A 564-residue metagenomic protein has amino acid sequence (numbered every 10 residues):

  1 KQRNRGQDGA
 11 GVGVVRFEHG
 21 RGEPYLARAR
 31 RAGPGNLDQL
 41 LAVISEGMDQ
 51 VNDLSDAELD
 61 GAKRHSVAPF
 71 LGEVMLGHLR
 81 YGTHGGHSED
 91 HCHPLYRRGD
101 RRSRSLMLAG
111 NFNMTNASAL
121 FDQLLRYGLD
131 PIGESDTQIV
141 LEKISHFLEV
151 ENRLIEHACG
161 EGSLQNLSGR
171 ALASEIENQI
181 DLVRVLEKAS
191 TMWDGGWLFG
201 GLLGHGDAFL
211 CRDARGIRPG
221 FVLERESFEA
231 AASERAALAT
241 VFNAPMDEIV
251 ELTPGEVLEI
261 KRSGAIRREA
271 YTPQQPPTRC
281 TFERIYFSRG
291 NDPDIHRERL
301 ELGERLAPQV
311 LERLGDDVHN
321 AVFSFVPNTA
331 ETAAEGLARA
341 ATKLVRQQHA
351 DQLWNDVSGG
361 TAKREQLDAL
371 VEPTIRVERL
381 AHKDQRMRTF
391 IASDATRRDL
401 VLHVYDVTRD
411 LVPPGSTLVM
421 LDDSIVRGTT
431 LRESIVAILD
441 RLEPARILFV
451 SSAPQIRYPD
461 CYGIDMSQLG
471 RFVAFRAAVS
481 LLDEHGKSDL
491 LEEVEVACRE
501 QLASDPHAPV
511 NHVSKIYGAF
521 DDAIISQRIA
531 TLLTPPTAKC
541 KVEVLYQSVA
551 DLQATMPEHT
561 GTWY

Functional and structural regions predicted by a protein language model:
K1-T253, E259-V322, V326-P327: Conserved short alpha-helical segments that host acidic/polar catalytic motifs at enzyme active sites
P34-H87, E335, A340-R346, V357-R409: Cofactor-binding active-site loop characterized by glycine-rich and histidine/acidic residues
L148-N152, A307-P308, L314-R346, R364 (+1 more regions): Hydrophobic alpha-helical segments characteristic of transmembrane helices in integral membrane transporters
S190, H205-D207, R212, P219 (+10 more regions): PRPP-dependent phosphoribosyltransferase catalytic core
M192-G195, E298-H319, T332, L337-A340 (+1 more regions): Phosphate/ATP-binding catalytic cores across multiple sugar-kinase/actin-like superfamilies, primarily ASKHA
G201, R212, S233-R235, R262 (+6 more regions): Active-site proximal loops enriched in glycine and acidic residues that flank catalytic Cys/His/Asp and coordinate
G264-R279, F325-A362: Terminal amphipathic helices with adjacent charged low-complexity linkers/tails
F323, A330-L337, A341, V377 (+2 more regions): Extended, hydrophobic alpha-helical segments in both membrane/secreted and soluble proteins
